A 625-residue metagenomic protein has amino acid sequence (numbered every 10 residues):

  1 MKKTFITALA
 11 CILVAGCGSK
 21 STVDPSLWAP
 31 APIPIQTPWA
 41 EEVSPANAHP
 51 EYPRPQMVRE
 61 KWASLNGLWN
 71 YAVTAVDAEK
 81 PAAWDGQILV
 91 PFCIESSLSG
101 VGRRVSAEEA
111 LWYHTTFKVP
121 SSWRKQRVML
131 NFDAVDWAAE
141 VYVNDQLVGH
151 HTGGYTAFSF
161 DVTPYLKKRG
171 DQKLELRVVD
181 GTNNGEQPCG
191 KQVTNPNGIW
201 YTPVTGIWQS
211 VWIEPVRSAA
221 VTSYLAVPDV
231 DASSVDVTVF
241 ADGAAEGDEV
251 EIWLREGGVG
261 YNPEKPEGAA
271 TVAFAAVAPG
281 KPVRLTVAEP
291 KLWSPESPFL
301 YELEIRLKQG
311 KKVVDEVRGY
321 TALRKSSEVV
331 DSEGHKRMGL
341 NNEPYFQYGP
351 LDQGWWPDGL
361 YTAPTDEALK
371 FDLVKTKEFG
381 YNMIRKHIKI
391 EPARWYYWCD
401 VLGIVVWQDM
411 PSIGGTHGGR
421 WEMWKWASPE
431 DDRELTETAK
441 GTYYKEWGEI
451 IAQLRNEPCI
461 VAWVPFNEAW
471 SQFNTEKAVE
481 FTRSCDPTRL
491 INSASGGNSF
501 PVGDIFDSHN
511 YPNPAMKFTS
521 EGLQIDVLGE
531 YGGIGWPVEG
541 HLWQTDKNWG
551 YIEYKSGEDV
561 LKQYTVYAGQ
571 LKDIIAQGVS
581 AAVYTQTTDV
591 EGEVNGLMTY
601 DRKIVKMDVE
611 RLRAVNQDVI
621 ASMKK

Functional and structural regions predicted by a protein language model:
A15-G16: C-terminal motif of bacterial Sec signal peptides marking the signal peptidase cleavage site
V23-N131, P188-W200, V204-I207, R217 (+3 more regions): Extended carbohydrate-recognition surfaces in non-catalytic/accessory domains of CAZymes and lectin-like proteins
A29-A31, P196-T205, S210, S218-L225 (+1 more regions): Low-complexity, Pro/Ser/Thr- and charge-rich linker/hinge segments at domain boundaries
A72-T74, R103-R104, E108-V221, A244 (+3 more regions): Accessory beta-strand-rich segments of carbohydrate-active enzymes
K167-D171, F240-D331: Extended acidic/polar, glycine-enriched regions that form or flank non-catalytic beta-rich accessory modules
P215-A245, S332-R337, V619-K625: Surface beta-strand/loop "capping" patches
Y224-A226, E304-T376, Q617-D618, S622-M623: N-terminal carbohydrate-binding accessory modules
L373-K375, M383-N616: Substrate-binding/catalytic cleft of secreted carbohydrate-active enzymes, primarily glycoside hydrolases
